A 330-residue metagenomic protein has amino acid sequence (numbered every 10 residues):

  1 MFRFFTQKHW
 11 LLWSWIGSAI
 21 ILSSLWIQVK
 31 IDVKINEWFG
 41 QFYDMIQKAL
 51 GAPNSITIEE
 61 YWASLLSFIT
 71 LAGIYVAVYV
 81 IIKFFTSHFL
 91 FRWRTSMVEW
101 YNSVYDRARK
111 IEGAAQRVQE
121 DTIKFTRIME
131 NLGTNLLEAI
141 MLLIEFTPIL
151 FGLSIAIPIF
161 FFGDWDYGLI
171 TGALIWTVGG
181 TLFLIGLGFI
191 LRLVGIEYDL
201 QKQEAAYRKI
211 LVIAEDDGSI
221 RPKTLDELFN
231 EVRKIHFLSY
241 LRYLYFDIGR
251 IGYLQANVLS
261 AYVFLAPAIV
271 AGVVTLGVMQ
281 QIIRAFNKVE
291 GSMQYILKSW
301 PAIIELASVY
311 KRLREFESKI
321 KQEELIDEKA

Functional and structural regions predicted by a protein language model:
M1-I35, Q41-F68, I82, T86 (+4 more regions): Membrane-integrated ABC transporters
K8-I31, G51-R92, F162-L187, L276-E290: Transmembrane-helix motif of ABC transporter permease domains
H9, T122-T171, N257, A261: Hydrophobic alpha-helical transmembrane segments of ABC transporter permease domains
D32, G40, D44, K48 (+8 more regions): Membrane-water interface at transmembrane helix exits
D32, N36-G40, K83, V98-N102 (+12 more regions): Alpha-helical transmembrane segments of polytopic integral membrane proteins, especially the permease/helical cores
W93-I111, F189-E231, E290-L297, E305-S318: Short cytosolic helices in intracellular loops of multi-pass membrane proteins
K124, L200-Y207, L211-S260, A302-E305 (+1 more regions): An intracellular "coupling" helix at the cytosolic face of ABC transporter transmembrane type-1 domains
G152-V178, R242-Y310: Helix-loop-helix
